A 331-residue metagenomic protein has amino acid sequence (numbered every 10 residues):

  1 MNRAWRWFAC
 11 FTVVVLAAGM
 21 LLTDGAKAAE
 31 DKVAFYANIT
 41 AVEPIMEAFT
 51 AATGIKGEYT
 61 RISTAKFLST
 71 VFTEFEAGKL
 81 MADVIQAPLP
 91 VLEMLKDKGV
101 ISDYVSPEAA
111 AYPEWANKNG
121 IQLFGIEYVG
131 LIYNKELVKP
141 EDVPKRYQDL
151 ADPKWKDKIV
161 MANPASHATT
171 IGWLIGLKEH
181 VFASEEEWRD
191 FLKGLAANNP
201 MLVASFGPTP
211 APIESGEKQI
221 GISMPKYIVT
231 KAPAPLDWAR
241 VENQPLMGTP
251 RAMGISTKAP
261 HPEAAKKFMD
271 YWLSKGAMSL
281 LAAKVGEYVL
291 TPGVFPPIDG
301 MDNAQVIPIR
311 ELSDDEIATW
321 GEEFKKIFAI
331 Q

Functional and structural regions predicted by a protein language model:
A9-M20: Bacterial N-terminal signal peptides
K32-P44, I62-K66, F72, L80-E217: Extracytoplasmic ligand-binding site segments that recognize negatively charged/polar headgroups
P44-E58: Short alpha-helix C-terminal cap/hinge motif
I45, E187, F191, P260-W272 (+1 more regions): Short amphipathic alpha-helical coupling segments at ligand-binding clamshell hinges and other catalytic/signaling
E127, F191-A196, L202-V203, P233-A259: Periplasmic-binding protein-like
G130-L137, I175-K178, T249-H261, L280-K284: A bilobed periplasmic-binding-protein/Venus flytrap-type ligand-binding module shared by bacterial periplasmic
D157-A165, W272-V294: Periplasmic-binding protein-like
P297-Q331: Extracellular/periplasmic bilobal clamshell ligand-binding domains
